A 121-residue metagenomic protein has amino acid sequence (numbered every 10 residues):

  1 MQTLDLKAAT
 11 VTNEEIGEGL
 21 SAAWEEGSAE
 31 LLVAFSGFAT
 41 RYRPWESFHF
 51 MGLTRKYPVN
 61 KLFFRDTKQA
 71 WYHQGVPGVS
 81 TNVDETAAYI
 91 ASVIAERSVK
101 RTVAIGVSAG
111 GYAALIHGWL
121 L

Functional and structural regions predicted by a protein language model:
M1-T3, V93: Non-catalytic N-terminal targeting/anchoring module and adjacent flexible stem/linker that precedes the structured
L4-V59, F63-A70: Short, surface-exposed "cap/lid" segments of acyl-processing enzymes
G52-K56, A91-S98: Short, charge-rich binding segments
Q69-P77: Glycine-rich "HGGG/HGxG" loop immediately N-terminal to the catalytic nucleophile of the alpha/beta-hydrolase
V76-E96: Alpha/beta-hydrolase active-site loop
E96-S108: Alpha/beta-hydrolase fold nucleophile elbow
G106-G118: Glycine-rich nucleophile elbow surrounding the catalytic serine of serine-hydrolase chemistry
